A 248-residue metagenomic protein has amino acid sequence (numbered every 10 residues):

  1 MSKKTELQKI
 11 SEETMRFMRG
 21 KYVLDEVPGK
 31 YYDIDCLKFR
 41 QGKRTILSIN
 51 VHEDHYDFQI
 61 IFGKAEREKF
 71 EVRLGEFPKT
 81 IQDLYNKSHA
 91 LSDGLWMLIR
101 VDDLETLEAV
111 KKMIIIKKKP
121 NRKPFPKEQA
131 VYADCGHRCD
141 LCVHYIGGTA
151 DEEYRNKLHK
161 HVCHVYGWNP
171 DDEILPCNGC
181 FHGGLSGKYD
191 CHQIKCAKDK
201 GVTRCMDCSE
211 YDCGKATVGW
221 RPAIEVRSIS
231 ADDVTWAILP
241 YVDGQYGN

Functional and structural regions predicted by a protein language model:
M1-D33, L37, T80-L84: Charge-rich, low-complexity N-terminal segments
D25, Y32-R40, Y166-N169, N178: Secondary-shell segments that build the walls of catalytic and ion/ligand-binding clefts
G29-A90: Short, conserved beta-strand/beta-arch hydrophobic-aromatic motifs that form part of recognition grooves or interface
Y56-I60, A109, C205: Short, well-ordered strand-loop elements centered on a beta-strand within folded domains, enriched for acidic residues
Q59, W96-R100, D207-C208: Active-site scaffold segments
A65, T106, Y211-G214: Short Gly/Pro-enriched loop/turn and capping motifs at secondary-structure junctions
T80-P124: Well-ordered alpha/beta subsegment
F125-N248: Cysteine-centered metal-binding/redox modules
